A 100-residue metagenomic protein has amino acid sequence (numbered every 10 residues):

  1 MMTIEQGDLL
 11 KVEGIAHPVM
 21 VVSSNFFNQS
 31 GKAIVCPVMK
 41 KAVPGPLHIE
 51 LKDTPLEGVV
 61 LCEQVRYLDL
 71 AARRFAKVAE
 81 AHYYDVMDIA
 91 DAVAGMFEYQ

Functional and structural regions predicted by a protein language model:
M1-Q100: Conserved functional hotspots at enzyme active or ligand-binding sites that engage polyanionic ligands
